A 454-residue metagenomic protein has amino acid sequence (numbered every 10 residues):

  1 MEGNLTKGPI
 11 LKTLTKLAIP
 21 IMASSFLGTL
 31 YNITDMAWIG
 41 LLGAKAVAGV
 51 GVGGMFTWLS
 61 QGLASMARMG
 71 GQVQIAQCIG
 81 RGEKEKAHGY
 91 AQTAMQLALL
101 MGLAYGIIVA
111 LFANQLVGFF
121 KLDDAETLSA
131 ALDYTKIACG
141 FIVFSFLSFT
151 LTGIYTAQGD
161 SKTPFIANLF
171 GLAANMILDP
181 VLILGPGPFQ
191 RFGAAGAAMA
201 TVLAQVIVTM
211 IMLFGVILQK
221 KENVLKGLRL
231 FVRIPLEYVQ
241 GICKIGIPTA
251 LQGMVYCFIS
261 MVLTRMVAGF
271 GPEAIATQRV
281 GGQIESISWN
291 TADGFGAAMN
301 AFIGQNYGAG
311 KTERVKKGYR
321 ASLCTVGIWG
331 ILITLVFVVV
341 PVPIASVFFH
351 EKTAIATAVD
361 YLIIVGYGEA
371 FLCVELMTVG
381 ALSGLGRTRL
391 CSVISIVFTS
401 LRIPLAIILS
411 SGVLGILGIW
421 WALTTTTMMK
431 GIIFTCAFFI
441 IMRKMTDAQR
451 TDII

Functional and structural regions predicted by a protein language model:
M1-A18, I75-V143, F189-I247, I303-G368 (+1 more regions): Short alpha-helical transmembrane segments in multi-pass integral membrane proteins
K7, L11-L30, T34, F56-L63 (+8 more regions): Residue-level signal for short hydrophobic patches within transmembrane helices of multi-pass membrane transporters
K16-D35, I137, G171, A204-V208 (+4 more regions): Transmembrane helical elements of multi-pass membrane transporters/channels
F26, L30-A48, V117-A125, V181-F192 (+4 more regions): Helix-terminus/linker motif at the lipid-water interface of multi-pass membrane proteins
L27, Y31, S60-A64, A104 (+16 more regions): Residue-level hotspots within pore-lining transmembrane alpha-helices of multi-pass secondary transporters
A44-M55, T135, A198, P272-I287 (+2 more regions): Small-residue hotspots at the loop-to-helix junctions and early N-terminal turns of transmembrane alpha-helices
V47-I107, S145-P164, T264, T277-P341 (+2 more regions): Small-residue-rich hydrophobic transmembrane alpha-helices
S65-R68, A138-T156, P164-L172, A197-M212 (+4 more regions): Short runs within selected transmembrane alpha-helices of multi-pass transporters and secretion channels
